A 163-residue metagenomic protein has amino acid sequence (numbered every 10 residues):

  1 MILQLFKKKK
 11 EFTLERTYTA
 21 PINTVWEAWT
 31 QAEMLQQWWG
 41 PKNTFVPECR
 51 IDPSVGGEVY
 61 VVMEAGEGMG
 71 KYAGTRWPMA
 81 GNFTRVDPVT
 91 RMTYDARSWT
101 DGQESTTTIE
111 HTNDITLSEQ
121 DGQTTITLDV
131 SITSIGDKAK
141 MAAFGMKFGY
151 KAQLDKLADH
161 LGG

Functional and structural regions predicted by a protein language model:
M1-V46: Hydrophobic ligand-binding cavity/cleft-lining segments
K9-E15, I22, T44, E58 (+4 more regions): Intrinsic-disorder/low-complexity, polar/charged segments enriched in Ser/Thr/Lys/Arg/Asp/Glu/Gln
T19, A80, K151-D155: Generic alpha-helical structural signal
A20, E67, T100, I132-S134: Beta-strand elements of well-folded, non-transmembrane domains
V25, L35, V59, F83 (+4 more regions): Hydrophobic pocket/interface hotspot
E33-A65: N-terminal leader/targeting helix
R50, Y60, E64-D121, D159: Hydrophobic-ligand binding "helix-grip"
G102-F148: Beta-strand/loop substructures that line and gate deep hydrophobic ligand-binding cavities in soluble
